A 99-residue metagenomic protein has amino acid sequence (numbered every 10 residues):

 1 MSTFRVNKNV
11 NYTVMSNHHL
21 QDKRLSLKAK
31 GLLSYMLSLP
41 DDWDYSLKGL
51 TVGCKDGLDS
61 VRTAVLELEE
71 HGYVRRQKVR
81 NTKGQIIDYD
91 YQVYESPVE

Functional and structural regions predicted by a protein language model:
M1-V10: N-terminal leader segment of winged-helix/HTH proteins
N9-K23: Short, Lys/Arg-enriched N-terminal segment that forms or immediately precedes the first helix of a structured domain
H19-G31, M36-Y91: Winged helix-turn-helix DNA-binding recognition segment
V93-E99: Charged low-complexity intrinsically disordered patches
